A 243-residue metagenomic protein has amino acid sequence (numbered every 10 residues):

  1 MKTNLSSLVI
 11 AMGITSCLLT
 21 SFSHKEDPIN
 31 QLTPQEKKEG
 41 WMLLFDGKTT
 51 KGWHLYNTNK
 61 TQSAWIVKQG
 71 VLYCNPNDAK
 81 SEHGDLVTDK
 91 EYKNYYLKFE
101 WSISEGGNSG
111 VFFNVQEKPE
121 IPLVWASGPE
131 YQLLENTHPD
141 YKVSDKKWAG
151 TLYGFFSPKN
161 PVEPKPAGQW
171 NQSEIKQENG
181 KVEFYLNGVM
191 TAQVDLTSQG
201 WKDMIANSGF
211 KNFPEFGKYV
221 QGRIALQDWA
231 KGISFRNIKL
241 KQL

Functional and structural regions predicted by a protein language model:
M1-P28: Bacterial Sec-dependent N-terminal signal peptides
F22-L243: Carbohydrate-interacting regions of secretory-pathway proteins
